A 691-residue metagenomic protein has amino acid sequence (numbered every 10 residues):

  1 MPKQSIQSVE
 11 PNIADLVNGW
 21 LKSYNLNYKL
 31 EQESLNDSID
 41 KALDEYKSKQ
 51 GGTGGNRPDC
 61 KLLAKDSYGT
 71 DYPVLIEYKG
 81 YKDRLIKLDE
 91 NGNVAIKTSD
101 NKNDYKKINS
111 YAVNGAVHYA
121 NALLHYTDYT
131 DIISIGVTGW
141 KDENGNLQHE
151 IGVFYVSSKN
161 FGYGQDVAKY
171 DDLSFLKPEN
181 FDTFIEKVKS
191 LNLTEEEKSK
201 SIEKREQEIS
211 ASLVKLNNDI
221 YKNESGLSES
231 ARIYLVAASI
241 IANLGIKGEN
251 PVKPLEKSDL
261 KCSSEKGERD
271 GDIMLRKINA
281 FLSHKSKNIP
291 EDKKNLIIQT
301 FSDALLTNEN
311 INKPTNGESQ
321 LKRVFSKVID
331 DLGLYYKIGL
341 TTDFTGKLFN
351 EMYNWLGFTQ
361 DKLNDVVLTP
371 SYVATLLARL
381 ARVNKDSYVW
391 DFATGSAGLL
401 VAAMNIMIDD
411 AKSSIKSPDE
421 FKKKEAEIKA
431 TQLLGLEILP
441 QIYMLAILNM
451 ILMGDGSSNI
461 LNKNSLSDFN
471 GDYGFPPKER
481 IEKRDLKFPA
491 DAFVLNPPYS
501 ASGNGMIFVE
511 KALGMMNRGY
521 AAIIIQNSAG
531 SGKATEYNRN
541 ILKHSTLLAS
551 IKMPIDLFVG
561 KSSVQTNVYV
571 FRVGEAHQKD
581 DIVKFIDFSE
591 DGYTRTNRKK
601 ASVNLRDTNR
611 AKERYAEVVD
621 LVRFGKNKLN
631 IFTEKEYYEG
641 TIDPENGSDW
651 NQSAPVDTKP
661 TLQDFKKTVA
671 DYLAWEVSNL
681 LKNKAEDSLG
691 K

Functional and structural regions predicted by a protein language model:
M1-I133, T138-G152: A short, conserved, highly charged catalytic patch centered on acidic carboxylates
D15, V214, S230-A238, S326 (+7 more regions): Non-catalytic, well-ordered alpha-helical scaffold segments
N25, L123, A381, M407 (+2 more regions): Active-site catalytic pocket residues across diverse enzymes, especially alpha/beta-hydrolases
Y81-R84, K107, Y170-S174, P178-F181 (+1 more regions): A conserved structural/catalytic subdomain of Rossmann-like adenosyl-cofactor enzymes
D89-N101, Q207-L227, V328-G333: Short amphipathic alpha-helical segments and their helix-coil junctions
F181-E249: Non-catalytic accessory regions of SAM-dependent methyltransferases
A237, I241, G245-G357: Long recognition/docking surfaces used for binding and targeting
N364-R480, F488-L495, S502, R518-G519 (+1 more regions): Conserved S-adenosyl-L-methionine
